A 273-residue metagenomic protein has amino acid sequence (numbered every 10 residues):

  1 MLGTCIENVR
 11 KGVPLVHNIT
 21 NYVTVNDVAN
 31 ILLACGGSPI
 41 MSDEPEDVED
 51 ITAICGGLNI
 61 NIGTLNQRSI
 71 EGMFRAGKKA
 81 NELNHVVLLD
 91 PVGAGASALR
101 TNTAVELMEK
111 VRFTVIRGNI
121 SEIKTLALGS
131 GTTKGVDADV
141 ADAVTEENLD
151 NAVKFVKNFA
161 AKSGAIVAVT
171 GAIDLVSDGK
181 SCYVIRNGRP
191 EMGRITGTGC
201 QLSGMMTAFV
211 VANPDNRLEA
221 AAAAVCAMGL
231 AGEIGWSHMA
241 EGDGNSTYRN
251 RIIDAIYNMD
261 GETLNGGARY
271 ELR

Functional and structural regions predicted by a protein language model:
L2-L89: Conserved N-terminal subdomain of the carbohydrate kinase-like
S69-G118: Glycine/small-residue-rich loop that forms an oxyanion/phosphate-binding "nest" at active or ligand-binding sites
T101-C182: Conserved phosphate/ATP/ADP-binding segment of small-molecule kinases
F155-A160, R217-G232, I252-I253: Short, well-structured alpha-helical segments that form the helix of a local strand-helix-strand
I185-G197: Short pre-catalytic strand/loop immediately N-terminal to key active-site residues, enriched for Gly-Thr
R194-C226: Short, small-residue alpha-helix embedded
L230-R273: Charged C-terminal helix
